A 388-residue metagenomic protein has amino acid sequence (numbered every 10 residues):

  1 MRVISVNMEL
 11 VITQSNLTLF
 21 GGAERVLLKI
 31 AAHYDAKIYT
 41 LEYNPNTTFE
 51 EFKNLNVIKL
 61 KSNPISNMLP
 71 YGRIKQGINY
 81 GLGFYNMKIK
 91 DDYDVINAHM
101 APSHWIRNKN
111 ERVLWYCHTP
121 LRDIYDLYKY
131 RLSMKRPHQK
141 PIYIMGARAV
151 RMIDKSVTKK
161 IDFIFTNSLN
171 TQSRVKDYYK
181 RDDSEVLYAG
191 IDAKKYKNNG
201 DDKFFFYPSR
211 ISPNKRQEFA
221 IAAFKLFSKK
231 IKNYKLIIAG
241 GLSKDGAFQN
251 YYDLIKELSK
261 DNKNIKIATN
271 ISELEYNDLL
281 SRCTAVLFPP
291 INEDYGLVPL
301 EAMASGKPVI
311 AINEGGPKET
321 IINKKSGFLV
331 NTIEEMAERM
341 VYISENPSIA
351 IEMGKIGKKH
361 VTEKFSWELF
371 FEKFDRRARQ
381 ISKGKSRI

Functional and structural regions predicted by a protein language model:
L132-I164: Membrane-proximal helix-turn-helix segments that form the acceptor-binding/catalytic region of lipid-linked
K197-K215, I221-S228, L236-A239: Conserved donor-binding/catalytic core segment of Leloir-type glycosyltransferases
K235-D253: Glycosyltransferase donor-sugar binding loop
N250-L274: Nucleotide-activated donor-binding/catalytic signature segment of Leloir-type glycosyltransferases, i.e., the conserved
I291: Aromatic "clamp/platform" in nucleotide-sugar-dependent glycosyltransferases that forms part of the donor/acceptor
P308-A311: Short hydrophobic beta-strand element within catalytic cores of glycosyltransferases and related nucleotide-activated
N323-E334, Y342-S348: Conserved acidic donor-binding segment of nucleotide-sugar-dependent glycosyltransferases
Y342, I349-K364, K373-R376: A short, well-ordered alpha-helix in the C-terminal region of glycosyltransferases
